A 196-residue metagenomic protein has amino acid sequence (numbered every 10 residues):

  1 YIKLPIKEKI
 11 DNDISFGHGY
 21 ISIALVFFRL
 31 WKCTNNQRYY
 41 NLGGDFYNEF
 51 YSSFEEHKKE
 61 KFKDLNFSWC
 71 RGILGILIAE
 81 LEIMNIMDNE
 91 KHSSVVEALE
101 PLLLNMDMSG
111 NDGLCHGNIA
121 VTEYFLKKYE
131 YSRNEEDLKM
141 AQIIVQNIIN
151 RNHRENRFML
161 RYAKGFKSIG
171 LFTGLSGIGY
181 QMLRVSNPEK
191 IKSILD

Functional and structural regions predicted by a protein language model:
Y1-I10, R38-K59, M87-G110, M140-R157: Long, well-ordered core segments of solenoidal/helical folds
I10, I14, Q37, E135: Charge-dense, low-complexity intrinsically disordered segments
N12-W31, L65-E82, G113-Y129, G170-R184: Well-ordered alpha-helical segments within folded domains of soluble proteins
Y20, N36, I73, D88-N89 (+1 more regions): Alpha-helix initiation and capping sites
W31-T34, Y39, F46-L74, I78-N85: Alpha-helical scaffold segments of alpha-solenoid architecture
E82, I86-E90, S94, A98-L102 (+2 more regions): Terminal, non-catalytic domain-edge segments
M106-L114, F125, E130-E136, M140: Intrinsically disordered, low-complexity segments enriched in Gly and acidic/Ser/Thr residues that form flexible
